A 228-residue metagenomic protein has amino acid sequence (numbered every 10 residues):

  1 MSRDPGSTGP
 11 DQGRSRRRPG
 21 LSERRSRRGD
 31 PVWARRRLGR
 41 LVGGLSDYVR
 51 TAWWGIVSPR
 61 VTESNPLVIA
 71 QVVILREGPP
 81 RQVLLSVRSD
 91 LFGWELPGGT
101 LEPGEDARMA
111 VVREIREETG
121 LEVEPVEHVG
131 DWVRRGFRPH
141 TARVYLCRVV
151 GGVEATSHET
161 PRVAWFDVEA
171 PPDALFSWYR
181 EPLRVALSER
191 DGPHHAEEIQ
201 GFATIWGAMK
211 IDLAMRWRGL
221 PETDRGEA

Functional and structural regions predicted by a protein language model:
S2-R27, F92-G93, E159-A228: Nudix hydrolase/Nudix homology domain
R17-R18, E23-Q71, E77: Acidic, metal-coordinating catalytic segment for phosphate/diphosphate chemistry, firing primarily on the Nudix
S64-P66, F137-P139, S157-T160: A generic structural micro-feature
V68-A70, R81, T141-R143, P161: Change "...and in nucleic-acid phosphodiester-cleaving endonucleases..." to "...and in nucleic-acid processing enzymes
I74-G78, R88, C147-V149: Active-site beta-strand termini and strand-to-loop segments that position acidic
P79-E117: Conserved Nudix-box catalytic region and its N-terminal flanking loop in Nudix hydrolases and closely related
L121-G130: A short coil-to-beta-strand element that immediately follows conserved catalytic motifs
W132-E154, A164, V168, Y179-R190: Active-site-adjacent beta-strand/loop module that shapes the phosphate/pyrophosphate-binding cleft
